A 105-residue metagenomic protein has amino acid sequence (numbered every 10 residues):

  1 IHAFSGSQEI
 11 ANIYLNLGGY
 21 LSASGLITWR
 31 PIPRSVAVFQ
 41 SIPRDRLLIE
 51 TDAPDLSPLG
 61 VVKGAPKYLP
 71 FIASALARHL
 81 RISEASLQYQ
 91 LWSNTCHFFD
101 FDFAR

Functional and structural regions predicted by a protein language model:
I1-I49: Catalytic pocket-lining loop regions of alpha/beta-barrel enzymes, especially the amidohydrolase/enolase/GH5 lineages
H2, Y14, D52, L87 (+1 more regions): Divalent metal-coordination and catalytic microenvironments
S5, R30-P33, G60-K67, I82: Residues at secondary-structure transition points
A11, S35, P66-A73: A general structural signal for well-ordered alpha-helical segments in protein cores
A23-L26, S57-G60, A75: Conserved short-loop catalytic and cofactor-binding motifs
I27, D52, Q90: Residue-level "edge-of-site" marker
R44-A65: Short acidic/histidine-rich active-site segments
L69-R105: Mid-to-C-terminal alpha-helical segments outside catalytic/metal-binding sites
